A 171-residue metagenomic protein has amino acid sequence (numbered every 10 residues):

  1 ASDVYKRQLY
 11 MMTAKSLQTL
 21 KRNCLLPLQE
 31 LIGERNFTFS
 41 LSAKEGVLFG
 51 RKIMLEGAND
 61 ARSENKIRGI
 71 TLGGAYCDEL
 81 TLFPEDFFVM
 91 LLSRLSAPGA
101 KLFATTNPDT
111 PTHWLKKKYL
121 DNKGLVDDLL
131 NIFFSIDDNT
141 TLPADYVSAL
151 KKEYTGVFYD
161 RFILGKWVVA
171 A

Functional and structural regions predicted by a protein language model:
S2-A171: Phosphate/NTP-binding elements of NTP-utilizing enzymes
